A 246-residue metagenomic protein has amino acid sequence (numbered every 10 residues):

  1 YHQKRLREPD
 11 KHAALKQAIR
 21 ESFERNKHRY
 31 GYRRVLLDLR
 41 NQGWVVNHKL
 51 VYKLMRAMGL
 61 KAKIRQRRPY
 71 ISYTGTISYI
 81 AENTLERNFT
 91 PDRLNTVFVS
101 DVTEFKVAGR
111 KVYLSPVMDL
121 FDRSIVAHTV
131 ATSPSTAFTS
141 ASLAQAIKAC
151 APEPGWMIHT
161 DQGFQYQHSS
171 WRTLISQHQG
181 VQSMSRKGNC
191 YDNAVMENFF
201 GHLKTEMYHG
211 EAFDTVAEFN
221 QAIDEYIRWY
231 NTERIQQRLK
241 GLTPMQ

Functional and structural regions predicted by a protein language model:
Y1-Q246: Charged DNA-binding/catalytic regions of mobile-element recombinases
